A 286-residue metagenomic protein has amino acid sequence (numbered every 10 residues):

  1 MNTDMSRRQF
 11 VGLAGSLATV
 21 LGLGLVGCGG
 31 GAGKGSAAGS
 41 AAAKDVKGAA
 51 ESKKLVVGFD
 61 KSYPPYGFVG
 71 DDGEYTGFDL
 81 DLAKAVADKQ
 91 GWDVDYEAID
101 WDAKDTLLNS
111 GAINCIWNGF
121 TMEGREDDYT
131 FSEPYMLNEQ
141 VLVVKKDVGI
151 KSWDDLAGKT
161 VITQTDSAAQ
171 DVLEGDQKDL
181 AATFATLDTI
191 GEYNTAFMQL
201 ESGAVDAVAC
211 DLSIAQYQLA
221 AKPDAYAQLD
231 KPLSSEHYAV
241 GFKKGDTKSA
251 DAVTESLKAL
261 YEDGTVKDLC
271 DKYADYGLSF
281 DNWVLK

Functional and structural regions predicted by a protein language model:
N2-A18: N-terminal secretory signal peptides and thylakoid transit peptides that target proteins across membranes
L25-S40: Bacterial lipoprotein signal-peptidase II cleavage site
G29, L80-K89, K159, T165-A168 (+1 more regions): Extended ligand-binding regions for polar small-molecule ligands
K61, L137-V144, Q216, A220-E255 (+1 more regions): Periplasmic-binding protein-like
K61-P64, Y75-D88, F120, V141-N194 (+2 more regions): Bilobed "Venus flytrap"/periplasmic-binding protein-like clamshell domains and structurally analogous long
L80, Y96-T106, L187-M198, E236: Short helix-initiation/N-cap motifs at beta->coil->alpha
K84, D93-D155: Acidic, polar ligand-binding/catalytic clefts
A103-T106, G119-D128, V172-G175, E201-S235: A ligand-binding cleft/hinge motif common to bilobed small-molecule-binding domains
